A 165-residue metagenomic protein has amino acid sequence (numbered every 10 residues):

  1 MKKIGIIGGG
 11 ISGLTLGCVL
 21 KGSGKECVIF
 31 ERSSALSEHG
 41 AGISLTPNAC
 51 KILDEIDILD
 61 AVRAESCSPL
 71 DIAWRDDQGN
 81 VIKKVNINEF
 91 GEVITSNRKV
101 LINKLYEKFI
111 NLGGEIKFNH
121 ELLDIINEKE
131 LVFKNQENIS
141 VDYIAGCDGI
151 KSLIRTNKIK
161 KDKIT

Functional and structural regions predicted by a protein language model:
M1-S12: Beta1/beta-strand and adjacent pyrophosphate-binding region of the FAD-binding site in flavoprotein oxidoreductases
K2-I4, T46-T165: Conserved N-terminal helical subregion
I11, G22, R98: S-adenosyl-L-methionine
I11, I43-S44: PG/GG-rich flexible active-site loop of Rossmann-like NAD(P)H-dependent oxidoreductases, especially the SDR superfamily
S12, A35, K151: Conserved Rossmann-like nucleotide-cofactor binding loop
L16-K25, I52, L112: A short, Lys/Arg-enriched amphipathic alpha-helix followed by its capping loop at the start of a domain
C18-V19, A41-G42, T156-I159: Short amphipathic alpha-helical segments
K21-A41: Glycine-rich FAD pyrophosphate-binding loop
